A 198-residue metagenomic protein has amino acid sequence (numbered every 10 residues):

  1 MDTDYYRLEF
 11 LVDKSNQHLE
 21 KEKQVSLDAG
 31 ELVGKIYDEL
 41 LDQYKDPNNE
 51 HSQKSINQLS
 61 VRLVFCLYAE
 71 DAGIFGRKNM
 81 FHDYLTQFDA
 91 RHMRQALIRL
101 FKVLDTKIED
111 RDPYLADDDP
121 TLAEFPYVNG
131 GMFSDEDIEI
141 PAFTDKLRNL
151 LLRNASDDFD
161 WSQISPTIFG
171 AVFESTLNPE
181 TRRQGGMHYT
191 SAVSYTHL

Functional and structural regions predicted by a protein language model:
D4-Y195: Preference for the N-terminal adenyl/adenosyl cofactor-binding alpha/beta module
L198: Conserved phosphate-binding elements of NTP-dependent enzyme cores
